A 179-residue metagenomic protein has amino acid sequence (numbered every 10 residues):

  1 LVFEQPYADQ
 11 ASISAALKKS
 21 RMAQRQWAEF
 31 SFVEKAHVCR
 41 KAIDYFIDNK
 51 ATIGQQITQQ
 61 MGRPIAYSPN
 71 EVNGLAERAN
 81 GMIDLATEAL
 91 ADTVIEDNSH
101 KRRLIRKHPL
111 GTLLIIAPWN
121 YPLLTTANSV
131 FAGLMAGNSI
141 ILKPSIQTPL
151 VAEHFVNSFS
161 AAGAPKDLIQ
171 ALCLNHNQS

Functional and structural regions predicted by a protein language model:
L1-K101: N-terminal Rossmann-like NAD(P)+-binding subdomain of aldehyde/semialdehyde dehydrogenases
D92-S179: Rossmann-like NAD(P) dinucleotide-binding subdomain of oxidoreductase/dehydrogenase enzymes
